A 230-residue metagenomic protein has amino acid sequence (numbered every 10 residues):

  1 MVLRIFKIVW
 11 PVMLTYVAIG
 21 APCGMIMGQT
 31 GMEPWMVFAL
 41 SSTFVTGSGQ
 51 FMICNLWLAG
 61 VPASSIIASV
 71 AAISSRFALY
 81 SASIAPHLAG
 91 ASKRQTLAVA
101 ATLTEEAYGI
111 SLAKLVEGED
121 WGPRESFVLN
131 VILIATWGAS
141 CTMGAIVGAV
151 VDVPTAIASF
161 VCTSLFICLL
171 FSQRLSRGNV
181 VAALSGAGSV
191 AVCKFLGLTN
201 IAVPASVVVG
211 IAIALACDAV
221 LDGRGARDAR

Functional and structural regions predicted by a protein language model:
M1-V45, N55-V70, D222-R230: Helix-loop-helix hairpins and the membrane-proximal interhelical loops of multi-pass alpha-helical transport proteins
E33-M36, P62-S65, G90-Q95, W121-G122 (+3 more regions): Membrane-helix interface segments
V45-G49, A72-L79, S164-F171, S189-V192 (+1 more regions): Alpha-helical transmembrane segments and their membrane-interface exit regions
N55, S83, H87, T142 (+6 more regions): Membrane-interface helix caps of multi-pass small-molecule transporters
A68-S159: Helix-loop-helix junctions within the multi-pass membrane cores of secondary transporters/permeases
L79-H87, S111-E117, C168-L175, I213-A226: C-terminal ends of transmembrane helices
P123-R124, V128-A205: Membrane-embedded alpha-helical modules
